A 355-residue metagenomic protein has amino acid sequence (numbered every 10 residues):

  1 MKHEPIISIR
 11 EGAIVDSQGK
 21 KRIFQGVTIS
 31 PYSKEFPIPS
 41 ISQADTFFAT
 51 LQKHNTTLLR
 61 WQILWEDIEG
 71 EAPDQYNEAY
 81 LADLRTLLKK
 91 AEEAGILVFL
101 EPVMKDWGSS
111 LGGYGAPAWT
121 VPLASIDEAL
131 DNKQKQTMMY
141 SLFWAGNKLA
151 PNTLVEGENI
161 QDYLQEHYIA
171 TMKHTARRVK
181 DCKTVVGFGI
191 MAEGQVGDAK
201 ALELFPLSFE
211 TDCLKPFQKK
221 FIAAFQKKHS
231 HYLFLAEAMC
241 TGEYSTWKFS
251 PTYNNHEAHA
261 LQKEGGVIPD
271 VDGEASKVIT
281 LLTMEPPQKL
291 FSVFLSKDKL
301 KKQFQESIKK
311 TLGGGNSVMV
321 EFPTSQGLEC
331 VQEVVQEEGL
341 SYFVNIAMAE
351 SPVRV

Functional and structural regions predicted by a protein language model:
K2-A13: Short acidic, Pro/Gly- and aromatic-enriched capping/linker segments at domain boundaries
E4, K21-F24, I29-A258: Active-site mouth of glycoside hydrolases
D16: Acidic surface patches and DE-rich sequence motifs
K20-K21, A275: Beta-strand-turn-beta hairpins that frame and shape the catalytic cleft of phosphate-ester-processing enzymes
Q25, Y232-L235, C240, Q288 (+1 more regions): Substrate-binding cleft of secreted/luminal carbohydrate-active enzymes
F48-N55, R178-K183, V271-E274, I308-G313 (+1 more regions): Acidic (Asp/Glu)-rich catalytic clusters
G95, V185, H231, A260 (+3 more regions): A generic structural signal for alpha->beta connector loops
V186, A192, E237-C240, F249-L295: Aromatic- and acid-rich polysaccharide-binding/catalytic face of secreted or lumenal carbohydrate-active enzymes
